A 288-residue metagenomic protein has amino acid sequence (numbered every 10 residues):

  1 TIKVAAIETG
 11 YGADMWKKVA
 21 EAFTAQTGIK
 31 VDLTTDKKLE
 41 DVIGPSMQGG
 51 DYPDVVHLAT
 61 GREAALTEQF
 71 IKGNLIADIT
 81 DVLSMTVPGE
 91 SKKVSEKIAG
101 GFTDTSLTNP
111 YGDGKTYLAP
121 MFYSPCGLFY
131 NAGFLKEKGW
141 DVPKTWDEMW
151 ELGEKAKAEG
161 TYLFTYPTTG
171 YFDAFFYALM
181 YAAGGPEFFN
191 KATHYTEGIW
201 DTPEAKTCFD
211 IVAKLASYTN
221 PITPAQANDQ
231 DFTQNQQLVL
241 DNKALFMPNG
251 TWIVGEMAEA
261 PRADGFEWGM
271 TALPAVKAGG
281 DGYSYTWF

Functional and structural regions predicted by a protein language model:
T1-G73, G89-S95, V142, N228 (+2 more regions): Conserved N-terminal structural module of periplasmic/extracytoplasmic solute-binding proteins
E21, A25, G49, K115 (+3 more regions): Extracytoplasmic/periplasmic substrate-recognition and gating elements
T35-V42, W146-E151, A225-L240: Short helix-initiation/N-cap motifs at beta->coil->alpha
D41-Y52, E68-Q69, F134-L135, E154-A158 (+1 more regions): Short helices/loops that flank or line small-molecule/ion binding pockets
E63-P125, W150: Hinge/lid segment of periplasmic solute-binding proteins
A77-I98, G185-T207, E259-R262, A275-S284: Short, solvent-exposed loop/beta-turn-alpha elements that line the ligand-binding surface or hinge of extracytoplasmic
S106-M121, C126, W150-G198, N235 (+1 more regions): Extracytoplasmic/periplasmic solute-binding protein
L152-A156, H194-Q226: Glycine-centered hinge/linker elements that transmit conformational signals in sensory and ligand-binding systems
